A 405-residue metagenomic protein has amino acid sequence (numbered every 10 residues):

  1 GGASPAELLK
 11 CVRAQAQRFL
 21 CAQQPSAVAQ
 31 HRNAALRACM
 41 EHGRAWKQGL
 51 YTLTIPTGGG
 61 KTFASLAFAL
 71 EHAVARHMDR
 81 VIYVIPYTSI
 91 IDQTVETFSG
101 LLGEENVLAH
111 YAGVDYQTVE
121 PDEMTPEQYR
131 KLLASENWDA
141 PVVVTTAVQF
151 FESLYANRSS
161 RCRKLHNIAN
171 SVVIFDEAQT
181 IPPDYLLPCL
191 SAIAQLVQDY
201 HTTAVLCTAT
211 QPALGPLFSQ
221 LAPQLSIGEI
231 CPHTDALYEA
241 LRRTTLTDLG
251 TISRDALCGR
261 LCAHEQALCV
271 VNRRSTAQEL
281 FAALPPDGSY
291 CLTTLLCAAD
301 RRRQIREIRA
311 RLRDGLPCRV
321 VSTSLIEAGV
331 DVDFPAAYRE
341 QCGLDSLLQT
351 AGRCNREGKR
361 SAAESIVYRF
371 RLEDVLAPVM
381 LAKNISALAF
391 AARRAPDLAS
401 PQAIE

Functional and structural regions predicted by a protein language model:
G1-Q23: N-terminal accessory nucleic-acid engagement/regulatory domains that precede and modulate ATP-driven motor cores
W46-A69: Walker A/P-loop
M78-L101, A112-V114, A213: Conserved Walker A/P-loop ATP-binding site and its immediately adjacent core in helicase/helicase-like ATPase domains
R80-I91, R260-P285: Conserved strand-helix element at the start of the C-terminal RecA-like helicase core
G103-Y155: Inter-Walker segment of RecA-like/P-loop motor cores
A109-M124, N272-S275, S289-R306, V321-E327: Conserved helicase motor
V197, D255, C262, S275 (+7 more regions): C-terminal helicase lobe and adjacent C-terminal extensions/tails of nucleic-acid helicase motors
T210-C262: Interdomain hinge/linker at the junction between the two RecA-like core domains of SF2 helicases
